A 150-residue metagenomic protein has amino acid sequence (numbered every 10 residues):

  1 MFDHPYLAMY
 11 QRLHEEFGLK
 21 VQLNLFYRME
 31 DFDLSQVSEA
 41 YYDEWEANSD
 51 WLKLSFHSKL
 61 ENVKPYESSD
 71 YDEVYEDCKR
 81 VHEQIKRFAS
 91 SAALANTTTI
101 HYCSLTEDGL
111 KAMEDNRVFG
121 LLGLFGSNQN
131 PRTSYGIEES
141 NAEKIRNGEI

Functional and structural regions predicted by a protein language model:
M1-E15, L19: N-terminal regions that are enriched for targeting/export leaders and immediately downstream pro/stem segments
D3-M9, D33-E46, E83, Y135-I150: Alpha-helical scaffolding within the catalytic cores of extracellular/periplasmic polymer-degrading hydrolases
L13-H14, W45, M113: Generic structural signal for hydrophobic
G18, S49, E114-R117: Glycine-centered loop/turn motif at secondary-structure junctions
K20-D108, Q129-T133: Metal-dependent polysaccharide deacetylase catalytic core of the NodB/CE4 family, i.e., the active-site-bearing domain
D31-F32, A92, Y102-I150: Active-site-adjacent pocket scaffolds in enzyme catalytic domains
